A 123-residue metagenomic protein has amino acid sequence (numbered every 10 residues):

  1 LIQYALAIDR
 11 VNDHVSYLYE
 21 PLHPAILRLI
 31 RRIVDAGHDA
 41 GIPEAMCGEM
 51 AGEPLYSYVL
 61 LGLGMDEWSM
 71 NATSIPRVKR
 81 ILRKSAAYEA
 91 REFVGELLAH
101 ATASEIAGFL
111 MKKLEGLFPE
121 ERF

Functional and structural regions predicted by a protein language model:
L1-F123: Non-catalytic helical/linker scaffolds that mediate oligomerization, partner binding, and domain coupling around large
